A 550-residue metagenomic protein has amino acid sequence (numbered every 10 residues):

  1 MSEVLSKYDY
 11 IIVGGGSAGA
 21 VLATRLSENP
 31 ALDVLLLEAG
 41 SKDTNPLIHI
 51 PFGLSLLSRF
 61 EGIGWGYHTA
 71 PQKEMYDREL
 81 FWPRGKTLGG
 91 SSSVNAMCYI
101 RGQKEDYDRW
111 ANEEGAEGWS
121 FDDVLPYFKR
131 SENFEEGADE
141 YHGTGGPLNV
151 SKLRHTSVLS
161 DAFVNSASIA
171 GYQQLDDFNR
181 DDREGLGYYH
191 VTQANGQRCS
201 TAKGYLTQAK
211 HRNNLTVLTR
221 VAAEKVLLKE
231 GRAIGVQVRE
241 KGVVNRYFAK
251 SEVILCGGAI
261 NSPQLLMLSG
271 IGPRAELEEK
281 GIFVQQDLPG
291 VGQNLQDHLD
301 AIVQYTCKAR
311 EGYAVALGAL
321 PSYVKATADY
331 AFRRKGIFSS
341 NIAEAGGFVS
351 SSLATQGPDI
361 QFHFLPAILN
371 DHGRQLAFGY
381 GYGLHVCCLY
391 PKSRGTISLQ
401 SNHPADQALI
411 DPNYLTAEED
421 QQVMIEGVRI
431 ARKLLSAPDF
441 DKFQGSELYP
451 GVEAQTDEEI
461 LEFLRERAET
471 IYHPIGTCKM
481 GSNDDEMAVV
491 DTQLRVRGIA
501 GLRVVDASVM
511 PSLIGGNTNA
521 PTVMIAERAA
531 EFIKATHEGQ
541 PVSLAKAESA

Functional and structural regions predicted by a protein language model:
M1-A550: N-terminal redox-cofactor-binding region of secreted/periplasmic oxidoreductases
